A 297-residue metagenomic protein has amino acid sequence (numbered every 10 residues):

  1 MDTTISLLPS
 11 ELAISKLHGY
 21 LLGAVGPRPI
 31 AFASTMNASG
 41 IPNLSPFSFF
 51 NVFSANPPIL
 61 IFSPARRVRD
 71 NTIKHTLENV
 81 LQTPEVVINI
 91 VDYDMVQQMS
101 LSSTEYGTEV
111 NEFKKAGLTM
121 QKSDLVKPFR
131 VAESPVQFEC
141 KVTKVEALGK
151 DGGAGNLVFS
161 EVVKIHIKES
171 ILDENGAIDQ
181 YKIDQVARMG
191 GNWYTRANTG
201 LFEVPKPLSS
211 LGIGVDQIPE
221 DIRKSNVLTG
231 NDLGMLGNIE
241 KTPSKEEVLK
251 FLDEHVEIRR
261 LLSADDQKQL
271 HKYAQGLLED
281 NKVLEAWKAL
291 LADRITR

Functional and structural regions predicted by a protein language model:
M1-R297: Basic, polyanion-binding surface patches
